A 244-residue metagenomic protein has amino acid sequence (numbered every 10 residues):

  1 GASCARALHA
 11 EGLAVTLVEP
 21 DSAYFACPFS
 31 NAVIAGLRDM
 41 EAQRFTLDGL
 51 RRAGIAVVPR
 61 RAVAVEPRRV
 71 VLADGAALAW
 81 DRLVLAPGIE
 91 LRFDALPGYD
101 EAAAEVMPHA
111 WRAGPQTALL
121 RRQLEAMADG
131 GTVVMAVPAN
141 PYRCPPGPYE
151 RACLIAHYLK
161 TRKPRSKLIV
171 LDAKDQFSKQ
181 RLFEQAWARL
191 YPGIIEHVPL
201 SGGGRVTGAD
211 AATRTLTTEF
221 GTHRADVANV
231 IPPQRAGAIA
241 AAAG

Functional and structural regions predicted by a protein language model:
G1-A56, A139-R181: Beta1-alpha1 glycine-rich phosphate/pyrophosphate-binding loop at the start of Rossmann-like nucleotide-binding domains
H9-A10, A126-D129, T222-R224: Flexible, charged surface loops at secondary-structure boundaries
A32-G36, A102, A186-A188: Short, hinge-like loop/turn segments at secondary-structure boundaries
R51-G98, G131: A conserved beta-strand/loop capping segment in the N-terminal third of enzymes that catalyze redox or closely related
A53-V71, L78, H157-G244: A Rossmann-like FAD-binding core segment of flavoenzymes
L83, P87-P115, T218-G244: Glycine-rich beta-alpha-beta "Rossmann" dinucleotide-binding loop(s) and their flanking helix/strand
P87-R162: Glycine-rich dinucleotide-binding loop and its adjacent helix/turn
